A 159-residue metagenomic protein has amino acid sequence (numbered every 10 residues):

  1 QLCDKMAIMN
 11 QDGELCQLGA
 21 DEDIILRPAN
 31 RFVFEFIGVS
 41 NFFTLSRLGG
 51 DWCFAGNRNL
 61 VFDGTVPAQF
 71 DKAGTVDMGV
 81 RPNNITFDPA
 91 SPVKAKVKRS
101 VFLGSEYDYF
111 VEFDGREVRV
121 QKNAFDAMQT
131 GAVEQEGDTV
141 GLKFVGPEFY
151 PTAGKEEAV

Functional and structural regions predicted by a protein language model:
Q1-L60: Internal alpha/beta loop-helix hairpins
S40-F42, D51-V159: Non-catalytic connector elements of ABC transporters
